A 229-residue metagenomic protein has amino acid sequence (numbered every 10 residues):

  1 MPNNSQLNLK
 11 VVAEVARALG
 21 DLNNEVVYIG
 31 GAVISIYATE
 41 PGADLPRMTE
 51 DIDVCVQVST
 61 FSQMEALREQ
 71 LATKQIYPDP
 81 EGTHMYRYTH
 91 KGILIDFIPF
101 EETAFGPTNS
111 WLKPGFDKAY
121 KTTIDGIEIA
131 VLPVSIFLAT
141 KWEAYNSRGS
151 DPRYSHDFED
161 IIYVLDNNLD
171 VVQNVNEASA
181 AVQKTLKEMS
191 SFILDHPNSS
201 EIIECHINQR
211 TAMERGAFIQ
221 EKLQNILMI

Functional and structural regions predicted by a protein language model:
M1-I229: Compositionally biased terminal segments of proteins
